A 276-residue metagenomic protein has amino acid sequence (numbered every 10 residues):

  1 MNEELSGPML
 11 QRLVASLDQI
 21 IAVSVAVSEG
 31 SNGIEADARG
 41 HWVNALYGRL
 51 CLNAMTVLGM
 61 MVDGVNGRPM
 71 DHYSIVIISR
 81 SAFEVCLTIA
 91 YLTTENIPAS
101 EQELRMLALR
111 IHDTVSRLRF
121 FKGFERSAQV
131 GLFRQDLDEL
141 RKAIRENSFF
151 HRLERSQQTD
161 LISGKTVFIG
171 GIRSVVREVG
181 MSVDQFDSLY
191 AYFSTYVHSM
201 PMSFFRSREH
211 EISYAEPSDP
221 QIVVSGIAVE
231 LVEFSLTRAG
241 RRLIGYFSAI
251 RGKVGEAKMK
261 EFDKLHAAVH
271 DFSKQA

Functional and structural regions predicted by a protein language model:
M1-N44, D113-V229, T237-A276: Secondary-shell segments that build the walls of catalytic and ion/ligand-binding clefts
G30-T94: Long, hydrophobic/aromatic-enriched structural stretches that serve as scaffold segments
G48, M55, R80, D187 (+2 more regions): A structural signal for well-ordered alpha-helical segments within the folded catalytic domains of diverse enzymes
G67, T93-R105, I250-E261: Short, glycine/acidic-rich hinge or "gate" loops at secondary-structure transitions that mediate conformational
R68-I75, S79, L104, R126 (+2 more regions): Short capping loops/turns at secondary-structure boundaries
S79-R126: Internal, hydrophobic cores of structured domains that mediate oligomerization or house catalytic pockets within large
E103, I227-V232: Short, Φ-rich (hydrophobic/aromatic) sequence segments
